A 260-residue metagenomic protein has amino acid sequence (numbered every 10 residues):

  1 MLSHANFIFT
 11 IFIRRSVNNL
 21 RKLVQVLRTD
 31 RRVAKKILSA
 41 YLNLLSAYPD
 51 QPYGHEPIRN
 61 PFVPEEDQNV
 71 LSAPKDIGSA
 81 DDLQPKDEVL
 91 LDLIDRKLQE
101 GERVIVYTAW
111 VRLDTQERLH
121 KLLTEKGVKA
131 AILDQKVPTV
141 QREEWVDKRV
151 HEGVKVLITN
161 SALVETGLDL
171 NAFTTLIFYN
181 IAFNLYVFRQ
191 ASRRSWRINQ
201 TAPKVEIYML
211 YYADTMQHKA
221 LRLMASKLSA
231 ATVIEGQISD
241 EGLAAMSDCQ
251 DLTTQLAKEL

Functional and structural regions predicted by a protein language model:
M1-I8, L27-L157, A162-L168, I238-L260: Conserved Helicase C-terminal RecA-like lobe
F9-I13, V17, W145-V146, A191: A structural signal for short hydrophobic/aromatic patches embedded in well-ordered alpha helices
R15-N19, L23, L44, Y48-H55 (+5 more regions): Phosphate/oxyanion-binding loops and surfaces in catalytic or ligand/nucleic-acid-binding neighborhoods
L119-L123, V146, N171-T175, A191-R193 (+1 more regions): Short, glycine/charged-enriched secondary-structure capping and boundary segments
Q135-P138, N180-L185: Short, acidic/turn-prone active-site loops that include or flank metal/cofactor- and phosphate-binding residues
L157, L176-I177, S195: Short, well-ordered beta-strand core segments
L168-I181, V205-M209: A short beta-strand element within the Helicase C-terminal
F183-S192, W196-L260: A conserved SF2-helicase RecA2
